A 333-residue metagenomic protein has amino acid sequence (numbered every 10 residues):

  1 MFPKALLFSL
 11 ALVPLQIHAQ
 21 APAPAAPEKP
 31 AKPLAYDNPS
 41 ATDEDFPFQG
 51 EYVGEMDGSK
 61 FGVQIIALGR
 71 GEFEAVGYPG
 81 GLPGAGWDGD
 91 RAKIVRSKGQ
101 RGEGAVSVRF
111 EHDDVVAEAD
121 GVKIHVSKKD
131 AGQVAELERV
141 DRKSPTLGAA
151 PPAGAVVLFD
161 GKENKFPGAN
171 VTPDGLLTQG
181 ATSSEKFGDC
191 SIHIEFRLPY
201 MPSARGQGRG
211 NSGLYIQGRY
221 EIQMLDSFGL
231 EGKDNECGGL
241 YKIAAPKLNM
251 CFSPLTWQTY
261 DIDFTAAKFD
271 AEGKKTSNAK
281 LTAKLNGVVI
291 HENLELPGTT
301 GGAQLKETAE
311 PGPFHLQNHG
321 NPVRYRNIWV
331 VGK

Functional and structural regions predicted by a protein language model:
M1-F2: N-terminal secretory signal peptides that target proteins for export/translocation
A5-Q16: Bacterial N-terminal signal peptides
A21-K29, E55, R70, V76-K333: Carbohydrate-interacting regions of secretory-pathway proteins
E28-G71, F166-D174: Short, solvent-exposed loop/hinge segments that bridge or flank secondary-structure elements
